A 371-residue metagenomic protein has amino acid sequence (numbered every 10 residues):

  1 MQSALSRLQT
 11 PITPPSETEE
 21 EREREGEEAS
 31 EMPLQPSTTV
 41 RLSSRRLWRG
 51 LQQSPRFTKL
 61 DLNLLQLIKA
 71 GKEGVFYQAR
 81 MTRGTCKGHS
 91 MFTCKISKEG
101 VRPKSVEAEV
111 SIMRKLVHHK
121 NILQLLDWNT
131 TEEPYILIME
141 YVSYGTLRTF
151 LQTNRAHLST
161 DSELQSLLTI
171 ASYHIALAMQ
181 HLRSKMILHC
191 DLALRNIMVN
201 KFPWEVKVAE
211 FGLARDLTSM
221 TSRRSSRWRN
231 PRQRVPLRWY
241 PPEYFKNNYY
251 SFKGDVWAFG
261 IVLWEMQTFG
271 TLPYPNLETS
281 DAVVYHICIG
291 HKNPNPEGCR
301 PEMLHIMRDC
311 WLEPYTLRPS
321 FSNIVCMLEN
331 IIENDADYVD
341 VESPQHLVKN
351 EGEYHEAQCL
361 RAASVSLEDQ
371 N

Functional and structural regions predicted by a protein language model:
V75-K98: Glycine-rich ATP phosphate-binding loop
Q124-Y135: Short beta-strand micro-motifs within the conserved protein kinase catalytic domain, predominantly in the N-lobe
E133-T146, F150: Conserved short submotifs of the Hanks-type protein kinase catalytic core that shape the nucleotide-binding pocket
A171-S172: Activation segment signature within eukaryotic-like protein kinase domains
R183-N200: Catalytic-loop of the protein kinase fold
N200-R234: Activation segment/activation loop of eukaryotic-type protein kinase catalytic domains
D255: Conserved catalytic-loop aspartate of Hanks-type protein kinases
